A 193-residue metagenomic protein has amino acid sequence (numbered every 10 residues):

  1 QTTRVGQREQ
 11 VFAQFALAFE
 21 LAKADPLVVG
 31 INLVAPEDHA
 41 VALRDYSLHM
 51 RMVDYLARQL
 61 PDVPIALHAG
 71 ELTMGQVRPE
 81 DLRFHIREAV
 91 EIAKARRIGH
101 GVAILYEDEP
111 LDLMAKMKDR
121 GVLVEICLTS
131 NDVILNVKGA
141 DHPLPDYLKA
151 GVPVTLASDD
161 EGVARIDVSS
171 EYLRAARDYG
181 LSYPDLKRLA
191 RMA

Functional and structural regions predicted by a protein language model:
Q1-M52: Metal-coordinating catalytic core of metallo-dependent amide/deamination hydrolases
Q1-T2, V29-L33, I65-H68, R96-H100 (+2 more regions): Hydrophobic faces of well-ordered beta-strands that scaffold small-molecule active sites in alpha/beta enzyme cores
Q10-E20, R78-E91: Short, acidic/polar
A16-P26, D54-L60, V90-E91, D112-G121 (+1 more regions): Acidic (Asp/Glu)-rich catalytic clusters
D45, T73-R87, Y106-K116, I134-P145 (+1 more regions): Histidine/acidic-residue-rich catalytic or RNA/ligand-binding cores of hydrolases and nuclease-related proteins
P64-M74, V152-S169: Short acidic/histidine-rich active-site segments
I92-A95, G101-E107, I126-N136, I166: Extended C-terminal subregions enriched in glycine
A115, P153, S170, R174 (+1 more regions): Mid-to-C-terminal alpha-helical segments outside catalytic/metal-binding sites
